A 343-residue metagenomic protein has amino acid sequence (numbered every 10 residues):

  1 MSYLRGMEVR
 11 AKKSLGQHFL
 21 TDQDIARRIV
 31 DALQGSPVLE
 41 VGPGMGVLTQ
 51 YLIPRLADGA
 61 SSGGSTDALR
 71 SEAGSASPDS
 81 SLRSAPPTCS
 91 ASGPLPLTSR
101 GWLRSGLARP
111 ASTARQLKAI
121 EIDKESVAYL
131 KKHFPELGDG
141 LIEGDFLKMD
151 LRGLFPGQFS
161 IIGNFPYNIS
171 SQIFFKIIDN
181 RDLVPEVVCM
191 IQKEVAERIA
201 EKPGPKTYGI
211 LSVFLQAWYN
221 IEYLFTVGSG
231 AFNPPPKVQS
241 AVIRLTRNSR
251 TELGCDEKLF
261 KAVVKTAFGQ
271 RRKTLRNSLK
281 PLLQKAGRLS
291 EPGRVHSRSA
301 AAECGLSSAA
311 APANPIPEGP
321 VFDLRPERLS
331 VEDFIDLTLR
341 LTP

Functional and structural regions predicted by a protein language model:
M1-P78, T98-T266, R288, G293 (+4 more regions): Catalytic cores of RNA-modifying enzymes
P281: Active-site-proximal or metal-binding-adjacent scaffold patches in catalytic folds
P320-D333, L337: Catalytic core of IPPT-family isopentenyl/dimethylallyl transferases that prenylate adenosine-containing substrates
